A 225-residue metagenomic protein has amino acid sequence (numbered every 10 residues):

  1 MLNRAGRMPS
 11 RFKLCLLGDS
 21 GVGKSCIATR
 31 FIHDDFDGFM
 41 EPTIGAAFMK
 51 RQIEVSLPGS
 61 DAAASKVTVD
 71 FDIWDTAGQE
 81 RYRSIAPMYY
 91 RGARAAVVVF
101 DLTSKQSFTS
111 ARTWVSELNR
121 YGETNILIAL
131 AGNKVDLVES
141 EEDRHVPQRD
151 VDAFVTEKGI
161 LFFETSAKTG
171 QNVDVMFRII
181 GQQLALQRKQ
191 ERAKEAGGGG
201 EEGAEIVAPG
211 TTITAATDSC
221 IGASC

Functional and structural regions predicted by a protein language model:
M1-G21, S25, T29, E54-T68 (+1 more regions): Conserved P-loop small GTPase signature centered on TRAFAC-class small GTPases
H33-E41: Post-Walker A helix-loop "phosphate-sensing" segment adjacent to the P-loop in P-loop NTPases
E41-S84: Switch I (G2) and immediately adjacent beta-strands of P-loop GTPase domains
A62-K66, P87-G92, N119-T124: Conserved catalytic network of the ASCE P-loop NTPase/AAA+ motor domain
F71-W74, S107, W114: WD40-repeat beta-propellers
A77, T103, K168: Adenine-nucleotide cofactor-binding loop residues
A93-R112, G122-N125, V135-D143: Conserved Switch II/interswitch segment of TRAFAC-class P-loop GTPases
